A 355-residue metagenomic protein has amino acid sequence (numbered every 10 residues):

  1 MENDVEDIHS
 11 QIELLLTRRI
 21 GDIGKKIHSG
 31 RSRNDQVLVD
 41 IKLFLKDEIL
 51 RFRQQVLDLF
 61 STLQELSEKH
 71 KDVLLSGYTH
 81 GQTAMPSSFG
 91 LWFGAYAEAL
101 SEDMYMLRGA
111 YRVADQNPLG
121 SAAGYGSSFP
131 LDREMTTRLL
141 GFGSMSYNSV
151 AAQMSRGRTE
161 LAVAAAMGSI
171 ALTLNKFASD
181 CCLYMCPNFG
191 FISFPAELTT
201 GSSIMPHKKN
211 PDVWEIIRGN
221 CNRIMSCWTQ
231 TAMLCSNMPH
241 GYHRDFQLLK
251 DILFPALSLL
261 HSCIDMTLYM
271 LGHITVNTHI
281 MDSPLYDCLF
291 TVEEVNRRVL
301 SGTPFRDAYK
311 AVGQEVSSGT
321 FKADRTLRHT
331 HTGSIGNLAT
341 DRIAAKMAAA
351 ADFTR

Functional and structural regions predicted by a protein language model:
M1-G126, L131-R138, S144, T200-S202 (+4 more regions): A helix-coil-helix interface module used to build multimeric assemblies and to scaffold catalytic/cofactor sites
T17, G21-H28, Q54-L57, S61-E68 (+12 more regions): Charged/polar positions within long, soluble alpha-helices
E48, F52-L59, F89-Y96, D103 (+9 more regions): Amphipathic alpha-helix face/heptad-repeat signature
D103, L107, Q153-D245, K250: Glycine-rich anion/phosphate-binding loop at the beta-strand->alpha-helix junction
R112-G120, S149, I192-A196, K310-G313: Beta-strand segments within the central parallel beta-sheet cores of soluble alpha/beta enzyme folds
G143, Y147-M167, T291-N296, A323-R328: Amphipathic, heptad-repeat alpha-helical segments used for oligomerization and assembly
G190, M205-R355: Glycine-rich cofactor/substrate-binding loops
